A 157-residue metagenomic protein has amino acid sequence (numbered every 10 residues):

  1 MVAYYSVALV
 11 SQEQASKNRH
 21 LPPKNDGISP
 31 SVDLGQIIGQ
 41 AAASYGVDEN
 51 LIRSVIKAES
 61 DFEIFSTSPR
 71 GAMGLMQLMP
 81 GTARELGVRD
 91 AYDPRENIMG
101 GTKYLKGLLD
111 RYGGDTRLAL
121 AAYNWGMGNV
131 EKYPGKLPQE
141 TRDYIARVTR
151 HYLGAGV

Functional and structural regions predicted by a protein language model:
M1-E13: Short, compositionally biased, intrinsically disordered N-terminal export/targeting signals, typified by the non-Sec
A15-V157: Catalytic glycan-binding domains that act on GlcNAc-containing polysaccharides
